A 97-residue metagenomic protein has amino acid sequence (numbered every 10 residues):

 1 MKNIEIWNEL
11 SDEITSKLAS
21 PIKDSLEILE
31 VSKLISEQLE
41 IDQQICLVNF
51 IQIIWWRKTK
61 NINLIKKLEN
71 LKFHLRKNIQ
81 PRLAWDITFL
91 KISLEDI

Functional and structural regions predicted by a protein language model:
M1-F50, I54-I97: Charged, glycine-rich active-site and insertion segments that engage polyanionic ligands
